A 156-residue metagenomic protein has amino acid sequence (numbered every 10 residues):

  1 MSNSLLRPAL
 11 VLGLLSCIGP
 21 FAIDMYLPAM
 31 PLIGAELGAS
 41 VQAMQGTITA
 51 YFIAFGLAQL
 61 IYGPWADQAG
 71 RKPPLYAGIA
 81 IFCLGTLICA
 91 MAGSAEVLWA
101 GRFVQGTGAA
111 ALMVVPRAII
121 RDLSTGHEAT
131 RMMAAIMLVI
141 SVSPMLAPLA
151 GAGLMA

Functional and structural regions predicted by a protein language model:
L15, A77-I81, G85, G101 (+1 more regions): Residue-level signature of the transmembrane alpha-helical cores of Major Facilitator Superfamily-type secondary
S16, I48, F52, M133-S141: Small-residue-rich transmembrane alpha-helices and their cytosolic helix-loop interfaces in multi-pass secondary
D24, F52-L60, P144-M145: Residue-level signature of mid-helix packing/kink "hotspots" within the transmembrane helices of 12-pass Major
A29-L57: Extracellular/periplasmic helix-loop-helix junction of adjacent transmembrane segments in MFS-like secondary
L57-A95: Conserved MFS/SLC helix-loop-helix module at the cytosolic interface between two early adjacent transmembrane helices
V97, A135-A156: Helix-loop-helix hairpin linking two adjacent transmembrane segments in secondary transporters
G101-V139: Cytoplasmic helix-loop-helix junction between adjacent transmembrane helices in 12-TM secondary transporters
